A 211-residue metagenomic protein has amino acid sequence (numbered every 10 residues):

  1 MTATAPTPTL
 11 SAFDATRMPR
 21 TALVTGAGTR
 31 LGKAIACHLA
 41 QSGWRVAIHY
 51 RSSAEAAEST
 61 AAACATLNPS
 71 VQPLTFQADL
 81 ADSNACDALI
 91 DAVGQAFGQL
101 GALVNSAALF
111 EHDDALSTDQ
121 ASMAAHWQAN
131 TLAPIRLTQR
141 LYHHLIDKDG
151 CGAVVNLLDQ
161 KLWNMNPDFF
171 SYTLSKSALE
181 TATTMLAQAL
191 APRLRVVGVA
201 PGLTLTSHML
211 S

Functional and structural regions predicted by a protein language model:
P19-R20, S70, Q99-G101, L145-Q160 (+1 more regions): Active-site loop of short-chain dehydrogenase/reductase
G28-R30: Conserved glycine-rich cofactor-binding loop
W44-E58: Conserved glycine-rich Rossmann-like NAD(P)H-binding loop of the short-chain dehydrogenase/reductase
A54, Q77-A88, Q120: The beta1-alpha1 cofactor-binding region of Rossmann-like NAD(H)/NADP(H)-dependent oxidoreductases
L109, L116-I135, V155, Y172 (+1 more regions): Catalytic Tyr-X3-Lys loop
D113, L203-S211: Short beta-loop-alpha junction of Rossmann-like oxidoreductase domains
A129-D149, A187-P192: Amphipathic alpha-helical dimer-interface segment in Rossmann-like NAD(P)H-dependent oxidoreductases
I146, G150-A191, L203-T204: Catalytic loop of short-chain dehydrogenase/reductase
